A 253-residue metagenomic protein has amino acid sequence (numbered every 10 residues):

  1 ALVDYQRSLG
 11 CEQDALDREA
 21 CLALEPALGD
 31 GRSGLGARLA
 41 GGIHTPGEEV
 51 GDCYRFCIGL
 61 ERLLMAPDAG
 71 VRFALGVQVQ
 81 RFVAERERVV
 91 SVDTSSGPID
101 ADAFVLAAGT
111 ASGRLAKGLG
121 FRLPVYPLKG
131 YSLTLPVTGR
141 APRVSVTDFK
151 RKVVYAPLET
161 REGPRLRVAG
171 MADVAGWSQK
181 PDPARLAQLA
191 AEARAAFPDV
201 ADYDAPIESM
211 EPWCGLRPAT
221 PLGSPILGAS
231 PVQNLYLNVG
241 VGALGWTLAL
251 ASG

Functional and structural regions predicted by a protein language model:
L2-D4, L9-R18, L22-E61, M171-V174 (+1 more regions): Helix-loop-beta segment of a Rossmann-like dinucleotide-binding subdomain
D4-Y5, L35-D102: Helical element adjacent to the flavin cofactor pocket in flavoenzyme catalytic cores
C11, L64-R72, D204-A205, P231-N234: A short helix-to-beta-strand connector/capping loop
D17-R18, L75-V77, E211: Short loop/edge segments at beta-strand edges and connector loops that shape dinucleotide/nucleotide cofactor-binding
H44-R62, T110-A111, R185-E192, V241 (+1 more regions): Mid-domain beta-loop-alpha active-site segment that forms a flexible, acidic cofactor/metal-binding surface
C53, L227, W246: Conserved donor sugar-nucleotide recognition element shared by glycan-biosynthetic enzymes
R81-A84, R88-V90, P98-Q233: Active-site substrate-recognition segment that forms the wall of the catalytic cavity or substrate channel
W177-P183, L235-S252: A conserved FAD-binding loop/helix module that cradles the flavin
